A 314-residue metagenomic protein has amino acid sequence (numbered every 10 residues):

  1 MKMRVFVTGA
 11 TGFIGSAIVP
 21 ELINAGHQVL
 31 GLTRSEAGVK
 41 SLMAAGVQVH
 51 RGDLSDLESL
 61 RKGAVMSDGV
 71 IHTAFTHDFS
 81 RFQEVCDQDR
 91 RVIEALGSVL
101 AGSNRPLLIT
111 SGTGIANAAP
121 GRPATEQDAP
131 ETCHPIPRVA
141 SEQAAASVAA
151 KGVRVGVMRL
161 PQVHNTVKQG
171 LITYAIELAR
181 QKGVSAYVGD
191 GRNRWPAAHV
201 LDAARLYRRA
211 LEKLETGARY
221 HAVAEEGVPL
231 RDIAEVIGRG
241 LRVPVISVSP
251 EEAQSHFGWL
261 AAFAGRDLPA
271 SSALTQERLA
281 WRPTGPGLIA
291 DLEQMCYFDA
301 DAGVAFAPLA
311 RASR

Functional and structural regions predicted by a protein language model:
K2-R4, L206-L260, A300-R314: Mid/C-terminal beta-alpha module of Rossmann-like enzyme folds, strongest in SDR-family dehydrogenases/epimerases
M3-A25: N-terminal Rossmann NAD(P)H-binding glycine-rich loop of SDR-like oxidoreductase domains
S16, G31-E94: NAD(P)H-binding glycine-rich loop region in Rossmannoid oxidoreductase-like domains and their noncatalytic homologs
Q28-L30, T76, R90-P135: Conserved Rossmann-fold NAD(P)-dependent oxidoreductase catalytic core, especially the SDR/UDP-sugar
G52, A261-R314: C-terminal amphipathic/interface module of NAD(P)-dependent oxidoreductases and related NAD-binding regulators
P130-V157: Active-site Tyr-X1-5-Lys
V139, H164-Y174, Q181, R209-Y220 (+1 more regions): Glycine/proline-rich active-site loop of Rossmann-fold NAD(P)-dependent oxidoreductases
K151, P161-R194: NAD(P)-dependent short-chain dehydrogenase/reductase
